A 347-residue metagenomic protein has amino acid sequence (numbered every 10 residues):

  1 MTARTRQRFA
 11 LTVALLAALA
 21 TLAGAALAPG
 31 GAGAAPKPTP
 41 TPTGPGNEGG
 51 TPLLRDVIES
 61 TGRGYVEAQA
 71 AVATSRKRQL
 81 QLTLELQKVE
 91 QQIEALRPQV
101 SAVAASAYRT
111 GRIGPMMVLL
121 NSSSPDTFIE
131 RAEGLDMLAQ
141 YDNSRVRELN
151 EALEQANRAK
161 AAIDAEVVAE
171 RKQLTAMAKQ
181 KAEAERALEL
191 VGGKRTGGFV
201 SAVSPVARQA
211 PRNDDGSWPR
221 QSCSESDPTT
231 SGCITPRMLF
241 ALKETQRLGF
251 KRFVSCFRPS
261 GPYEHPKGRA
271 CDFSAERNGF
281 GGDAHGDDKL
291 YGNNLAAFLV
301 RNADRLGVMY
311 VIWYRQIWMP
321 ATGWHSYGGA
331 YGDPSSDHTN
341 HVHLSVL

Functional and structural regions predicted by a protein language model:
M1-A73, K77: N-terminal or membrane-proximal amphipathic helix/coiled-coil initiation segments that transition from
K37-G49, A139-F253: Intrinsically disordered, low-complexity, Pro/Ser/Thr/Asn/Gly/Ala-rich spacer/linker segments adjacent to signal
T51-L54, Q79, I93, P125 (+4 more regions): Solvent-exposed, acidic/flexible segments
V72-S75, R145, R252-P262, G307-R315: Surface-exposed patches in mature extracellular/periplasmic domains of secreted proteins
A73, Q79-K172, L299: Amphipathic alpha-helical segments with strong coiled-coil propensity and their capping/boundary positions
V100-V103, V254-P259, D288-A297: N-terminal post-signal-peptidase region of extra-cytosolic proteins
Q246, N278-L347: Catalytic cores and adjacent binding grooves of peptidoglycan-active enzymes
R258-R277: Short, surface-exposed glycine/acidic/tryptophan-bearing loops
